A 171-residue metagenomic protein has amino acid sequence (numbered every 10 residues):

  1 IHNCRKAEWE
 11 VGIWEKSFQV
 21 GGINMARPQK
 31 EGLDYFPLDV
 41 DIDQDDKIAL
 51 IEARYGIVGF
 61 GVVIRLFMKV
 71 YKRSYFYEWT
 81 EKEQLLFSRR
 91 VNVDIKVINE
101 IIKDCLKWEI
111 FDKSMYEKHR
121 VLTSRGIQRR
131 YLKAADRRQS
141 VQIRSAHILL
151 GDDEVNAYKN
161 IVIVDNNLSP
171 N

Functional and structural regions predicted by a protein language model:
I1-P37, L85, R89-N171: Winged-helix/helix-turn-helix nucleic-acid-interaction surface
A7, K47, K69-Y71, W79-L86 (+1 more regions): Append "and, occasionally, other polyanion-binding protein interfaces
I23-R27, I48-A49, S74: A broad, low-specificity signal for short, low-complexity segments enriched in glycine/proline and polar/charged
K30, D41-I42, L66, Q84: Generic signal for short, ordered secondary-structure residues within or immediately flanking folded domains
Y35-L50: Short amphipathic alpha-helical segments and their helix-coil junctions
V40-I42, I57, R90: A short linear-motif detector with a strong N-terminal bias
K47-Y55, R90-V97: Short, mixed-charge amphipathic alpha-helical segments
R54-T80: Short helix->loop/beta-hairpin flanking segments within DNA-binding domains
